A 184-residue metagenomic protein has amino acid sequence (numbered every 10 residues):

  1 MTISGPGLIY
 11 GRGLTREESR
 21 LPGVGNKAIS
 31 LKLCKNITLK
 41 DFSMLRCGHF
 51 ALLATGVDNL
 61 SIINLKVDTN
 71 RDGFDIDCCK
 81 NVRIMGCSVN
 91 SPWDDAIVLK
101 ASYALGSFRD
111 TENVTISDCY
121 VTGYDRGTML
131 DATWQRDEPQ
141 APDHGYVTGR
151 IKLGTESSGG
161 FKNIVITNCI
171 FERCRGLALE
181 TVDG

Functional and structural regions predicted by a protein language model:
M1-G184: Extracellular/periplasmic carbohydrate-active domains that bind, remodel, or depolymerize complex polysaccharides
